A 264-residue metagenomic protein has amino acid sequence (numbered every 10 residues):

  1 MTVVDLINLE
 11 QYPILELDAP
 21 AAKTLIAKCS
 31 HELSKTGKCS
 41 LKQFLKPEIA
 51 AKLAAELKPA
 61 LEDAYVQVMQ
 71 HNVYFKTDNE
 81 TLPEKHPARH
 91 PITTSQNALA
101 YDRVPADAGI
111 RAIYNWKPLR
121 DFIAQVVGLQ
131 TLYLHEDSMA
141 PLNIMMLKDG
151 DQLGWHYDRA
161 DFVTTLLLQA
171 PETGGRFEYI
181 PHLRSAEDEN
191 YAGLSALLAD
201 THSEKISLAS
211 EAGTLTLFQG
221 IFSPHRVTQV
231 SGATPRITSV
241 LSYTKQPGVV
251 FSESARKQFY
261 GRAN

Functional and structural regions predicted by a protein language model:
M1-K35, Y260-N264: Fe(II)/2-oxoglutarate
C39-L45: Short amphipathic
L45-K46, K52-E56, A60-A64, E84-D137: Signature of the catalytic double-stranded beta-helix
L45-P47, A160, Q169-P171, R184 (+2 more regions): Short, solvent-exposed loop/turn segments at secondary-structure junctions
D102-R111, P118-L217: Catalytic core of non-heme Fe(II) oxygenases with the double-stranded beta-helix
L153, I206, P224-S231: Short beta-strand His + acidic residue motifs that chelate non-heme Fe in jelly-roll/DSBH and cupin folds
V163-L166, L217-F218, A233-G248: A short hydrophobic beta-strand segment most commonly corresponding to one strand of the jelly-roll/cupin
Y243-N264: Double-stranded beta-helix
